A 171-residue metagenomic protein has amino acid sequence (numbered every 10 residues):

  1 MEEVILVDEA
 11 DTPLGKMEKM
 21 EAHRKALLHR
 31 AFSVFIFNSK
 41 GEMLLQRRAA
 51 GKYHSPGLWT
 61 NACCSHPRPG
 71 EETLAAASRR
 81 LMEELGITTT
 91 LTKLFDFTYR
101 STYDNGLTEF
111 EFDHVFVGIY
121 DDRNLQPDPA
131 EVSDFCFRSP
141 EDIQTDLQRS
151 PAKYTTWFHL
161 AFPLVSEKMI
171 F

Functional and structural regions predicted by a protein language model:
M1-S33, S39: Acidic, metal-coordinating catalytic segment for phosphate/diphosphate chemistry, firing primarily on the Nudix
M20, P69, T98-R100, L107-F171: Nudix hydrolase/Nudix homology domain
K25-L27, H54-W59, C136-S139: A short, polar/proline- and glycine-enriched secondary-structure boundary/capping micro-motif
A31-C63: A glycine-rich, hydrophobic loop/mini-helix early in the fold
V34, C63, K93, H114-F116: A structural signal for short, well-ordered beta-strand segments
L45, T60-L94: The catalytic Nudix box helix
